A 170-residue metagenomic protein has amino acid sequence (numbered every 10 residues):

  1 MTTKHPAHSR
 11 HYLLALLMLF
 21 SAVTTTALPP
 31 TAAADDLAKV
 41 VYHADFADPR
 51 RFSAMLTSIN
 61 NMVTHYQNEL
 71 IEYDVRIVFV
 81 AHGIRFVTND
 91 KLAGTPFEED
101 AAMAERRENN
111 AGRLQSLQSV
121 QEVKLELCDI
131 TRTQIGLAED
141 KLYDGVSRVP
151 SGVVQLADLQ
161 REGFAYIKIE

Functional and structural regions predicted by a protein language model:
T2-L16: Bacterial N-terminal signal peptides that target proteins for export
T3-K4, A22-A27, A32: N-terminal compositionally biased, intrinsically disordered segments and leader/signal-like regions
L14-T24: Bacterial N-terminal signal peptides
L28-E170: Secreted/extracellular ectodomain signature
